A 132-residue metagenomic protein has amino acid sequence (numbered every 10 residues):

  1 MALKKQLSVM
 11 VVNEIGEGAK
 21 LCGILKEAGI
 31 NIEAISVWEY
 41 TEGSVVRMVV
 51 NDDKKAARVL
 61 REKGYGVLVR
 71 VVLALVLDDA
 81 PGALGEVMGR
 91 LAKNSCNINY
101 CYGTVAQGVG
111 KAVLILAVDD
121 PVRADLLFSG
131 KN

Functional and structural regions predicted by a protein language model:
M1-N132: Structural preference for solvent-exposed beta-strand-turn elements and adjacent flexible terminal/loop segments within
